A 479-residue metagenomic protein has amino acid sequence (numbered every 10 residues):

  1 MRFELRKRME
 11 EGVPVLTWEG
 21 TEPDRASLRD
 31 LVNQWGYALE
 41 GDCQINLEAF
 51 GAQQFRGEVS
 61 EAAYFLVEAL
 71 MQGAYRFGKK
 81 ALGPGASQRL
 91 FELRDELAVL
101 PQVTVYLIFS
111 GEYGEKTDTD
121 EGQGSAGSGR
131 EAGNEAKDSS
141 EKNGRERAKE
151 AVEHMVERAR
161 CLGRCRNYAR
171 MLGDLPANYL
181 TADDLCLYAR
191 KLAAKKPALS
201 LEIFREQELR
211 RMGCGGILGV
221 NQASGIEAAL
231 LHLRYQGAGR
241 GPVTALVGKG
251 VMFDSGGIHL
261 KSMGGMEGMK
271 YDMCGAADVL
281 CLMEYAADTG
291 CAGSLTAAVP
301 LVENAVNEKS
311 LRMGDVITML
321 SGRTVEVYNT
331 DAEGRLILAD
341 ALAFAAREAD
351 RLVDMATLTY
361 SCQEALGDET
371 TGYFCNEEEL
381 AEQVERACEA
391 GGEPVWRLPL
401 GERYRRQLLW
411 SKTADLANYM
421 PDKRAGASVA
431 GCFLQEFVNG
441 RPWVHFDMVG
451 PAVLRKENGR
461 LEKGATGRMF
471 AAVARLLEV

Functional and structural regions predicted by a protein language model:
M1-V13, S140, C186-V479: A generic structural signal for tightly packed, nonpolar segments enriched in small/aliphatic residues
M1-V243, V247-G250: Short amphipathic alpha-helical segment within the helicase RecA-like ATPase core that mediates nucleic-acid
